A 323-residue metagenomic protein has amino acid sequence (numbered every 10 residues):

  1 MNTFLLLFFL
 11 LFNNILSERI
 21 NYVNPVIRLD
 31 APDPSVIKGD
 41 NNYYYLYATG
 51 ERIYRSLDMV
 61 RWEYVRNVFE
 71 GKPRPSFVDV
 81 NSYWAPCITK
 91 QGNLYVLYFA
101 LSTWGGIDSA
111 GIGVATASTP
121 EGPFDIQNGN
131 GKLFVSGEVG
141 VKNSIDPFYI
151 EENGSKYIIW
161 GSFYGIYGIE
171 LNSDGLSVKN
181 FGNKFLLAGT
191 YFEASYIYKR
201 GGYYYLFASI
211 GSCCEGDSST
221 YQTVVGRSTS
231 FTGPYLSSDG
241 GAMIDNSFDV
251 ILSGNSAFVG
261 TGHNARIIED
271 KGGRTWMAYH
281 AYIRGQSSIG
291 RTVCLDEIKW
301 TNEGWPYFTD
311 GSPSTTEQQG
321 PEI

Functional and structural regions predicted by a protein language model:
N2-S17: Cleavable N-terminal signal peptides of Sec/SRP-targeted secreted and luminal proteins
I15-I323: Carbohydrate-active catalytic/glycan-binding domains of CAZyme proteins, especially the secreted or lumenal ectodomains
